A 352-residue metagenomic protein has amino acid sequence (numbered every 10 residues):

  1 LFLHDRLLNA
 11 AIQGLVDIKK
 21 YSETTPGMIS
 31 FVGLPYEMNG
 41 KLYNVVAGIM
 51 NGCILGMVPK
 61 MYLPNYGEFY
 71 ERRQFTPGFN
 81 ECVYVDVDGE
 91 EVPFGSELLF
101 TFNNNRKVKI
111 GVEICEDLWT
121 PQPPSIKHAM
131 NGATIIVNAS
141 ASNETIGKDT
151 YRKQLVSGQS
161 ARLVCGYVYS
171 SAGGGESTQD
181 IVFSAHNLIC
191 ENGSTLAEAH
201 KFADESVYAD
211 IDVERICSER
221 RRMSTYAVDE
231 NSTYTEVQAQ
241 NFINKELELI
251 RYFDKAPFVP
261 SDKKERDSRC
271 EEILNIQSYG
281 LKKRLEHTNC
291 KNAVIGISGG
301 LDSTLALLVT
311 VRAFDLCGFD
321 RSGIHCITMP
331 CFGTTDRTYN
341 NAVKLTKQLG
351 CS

Functional and structural regions predicted by a protein language model:
L1-G296, L307-L308, R312-R321, Q348: Enzyme catalytic cores with a strong preference for nitrogen-chemistry domains
G111-E113, V343, S352: Conserved adenosine/adenylate-binding substructure
A293-I297, L301-V343: ATP-dependent adenylation/pyrophosphate-handling site
